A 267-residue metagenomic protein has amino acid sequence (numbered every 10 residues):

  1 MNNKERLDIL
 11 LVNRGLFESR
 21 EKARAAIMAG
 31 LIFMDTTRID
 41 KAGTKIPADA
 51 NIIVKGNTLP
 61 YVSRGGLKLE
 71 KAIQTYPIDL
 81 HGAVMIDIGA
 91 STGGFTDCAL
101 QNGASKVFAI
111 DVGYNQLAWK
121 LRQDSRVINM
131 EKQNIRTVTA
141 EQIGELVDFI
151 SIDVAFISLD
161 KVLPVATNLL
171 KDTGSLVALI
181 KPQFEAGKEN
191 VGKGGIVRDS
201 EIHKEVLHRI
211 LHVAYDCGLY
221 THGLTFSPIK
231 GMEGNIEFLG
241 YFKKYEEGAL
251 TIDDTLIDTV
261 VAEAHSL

Functional and structural regions predicted by a protein language model:
M1-A50, V84-M85: A basic, amphipathic helix-loop patch mediating RNA/tRNA/ribosome contacts
I32, S105-I110: Short beta-strand element of Class I
H81-S91: Conserved class I S-adenosyl-L-methionine
T92-G103: Conserved SAM-binding loop of SAM-dependent methyltransferases across substrates and taxa, primarily the Class I
F108-K161: S-adenosyl-L-methionine
D160-V177: A short glycine-rich, Lys/Arg-flanked "PGG" loop and its adjoining helix->strand segment in the class I
P182-D199: Short, glycine-/aromatic-enriched active-site segment of Class I SAM-dependent methyltransferases
I236-L267: Flexible, glycine-/basic-rich loop-and-beta segments that form/coincide with the SAM-dependent methyltransferase
